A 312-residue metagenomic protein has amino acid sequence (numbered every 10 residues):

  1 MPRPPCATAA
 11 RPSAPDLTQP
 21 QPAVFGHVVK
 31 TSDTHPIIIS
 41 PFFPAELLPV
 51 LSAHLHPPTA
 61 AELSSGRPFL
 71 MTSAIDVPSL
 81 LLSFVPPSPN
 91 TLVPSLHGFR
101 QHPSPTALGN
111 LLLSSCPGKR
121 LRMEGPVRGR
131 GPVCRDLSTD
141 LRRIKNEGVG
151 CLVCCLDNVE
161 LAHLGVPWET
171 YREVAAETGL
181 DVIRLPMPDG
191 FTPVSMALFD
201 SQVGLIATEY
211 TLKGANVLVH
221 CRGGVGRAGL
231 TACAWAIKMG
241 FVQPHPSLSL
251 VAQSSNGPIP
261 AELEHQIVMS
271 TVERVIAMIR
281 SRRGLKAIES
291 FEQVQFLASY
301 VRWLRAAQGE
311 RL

Functional and structural regions predicted by a protein language model:
M1-I75, S79, D189-G190, Q295 (+1 more regions): Cysteine-dependent phosphatase catalytic core of the protein tyrosine phosphatase
S65, A74-V217, I237-F296, L304-Q308 (+1 more regions): Cysteine-based protein phosphatase catalytic domain of the PTP/DSP
G214-I237: A phosphate-binding catalytic loop at a beta-strand-loop-alpha-helix junction that coordinates phosphoryl groups
